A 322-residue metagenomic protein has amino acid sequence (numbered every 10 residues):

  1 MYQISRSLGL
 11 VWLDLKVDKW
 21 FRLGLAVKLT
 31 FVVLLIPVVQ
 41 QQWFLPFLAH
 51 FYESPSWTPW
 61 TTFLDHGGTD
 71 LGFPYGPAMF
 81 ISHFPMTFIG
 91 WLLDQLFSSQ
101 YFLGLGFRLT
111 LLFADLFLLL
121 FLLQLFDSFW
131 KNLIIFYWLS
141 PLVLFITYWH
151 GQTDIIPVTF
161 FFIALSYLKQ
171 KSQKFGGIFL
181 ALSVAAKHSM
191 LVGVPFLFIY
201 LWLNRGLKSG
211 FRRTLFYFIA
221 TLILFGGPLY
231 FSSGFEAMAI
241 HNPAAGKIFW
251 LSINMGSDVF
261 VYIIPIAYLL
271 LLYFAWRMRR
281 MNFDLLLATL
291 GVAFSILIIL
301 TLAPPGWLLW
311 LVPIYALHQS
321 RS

Functional and structural regions predicted by a protein language model:
Y2-L165, F198-A293: Primarily membrane-embedded glycan-assembly and transfer machineries that use lipid-linked glycans
V17, R108, Q170, K174-I178: Hydrophobic alpha-helical transmembrane segments of integral membrane proteins, especially multi-pass transporters
L34, F113, L139, L168 (+4 more regions): Transmembrane helix irregularities
D127-W130, Q152, Q170-S172, G206 (+3 more regions): Transmembrane helix interruption/hinge and helix-loop junction motifs
T153-I155, G177-W202, L224, I296-L308: Transmembrane helices and adjacent periplasmic/lumenal helix-loop junctions of polyprenol-phosphate-dependent
T159, I163, G177, A181 (+2 more regions): Short amphipathic alpha-helical segments
F160, V192, P304-R321: Hydrophobic/aromatic-rich transmembrane helices and adjacent perimembrane loops
L222, L290-L297, L308, V312 (+1 more regions): Feature representing long, continuous alpha-helical segments
